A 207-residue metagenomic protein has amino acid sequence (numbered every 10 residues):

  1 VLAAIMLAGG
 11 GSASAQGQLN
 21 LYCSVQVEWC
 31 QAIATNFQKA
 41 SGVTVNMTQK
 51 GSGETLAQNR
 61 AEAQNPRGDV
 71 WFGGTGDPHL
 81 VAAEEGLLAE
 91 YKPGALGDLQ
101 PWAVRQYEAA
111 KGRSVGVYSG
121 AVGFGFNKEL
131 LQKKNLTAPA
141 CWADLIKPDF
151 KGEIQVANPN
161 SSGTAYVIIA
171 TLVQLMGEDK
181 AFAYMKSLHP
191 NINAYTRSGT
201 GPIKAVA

Functional and structural regions predicted by a protein language model:
V1-G9: Bacterial N-terminal signal peptides
A4-I5, L19, R60, K134: Generic anion/oxyanion-binding catalytic loop in active/binding sites
M6, L56-Q58, E108-A110: Short alpha-helical segments and helix-capping/turn motifs at coil-helix boundaries
G10-A15: Sec/Tat signal peptide C-region and signal peptidase I cleavage site
Q16-V81: Early extracytoplasmic/lumenal segment of secretory-pathway proteins
S24-Q31, R67-A207: Extracytoplasmic ligand-binding site segments that recognize negatively charged/polar headgroups
